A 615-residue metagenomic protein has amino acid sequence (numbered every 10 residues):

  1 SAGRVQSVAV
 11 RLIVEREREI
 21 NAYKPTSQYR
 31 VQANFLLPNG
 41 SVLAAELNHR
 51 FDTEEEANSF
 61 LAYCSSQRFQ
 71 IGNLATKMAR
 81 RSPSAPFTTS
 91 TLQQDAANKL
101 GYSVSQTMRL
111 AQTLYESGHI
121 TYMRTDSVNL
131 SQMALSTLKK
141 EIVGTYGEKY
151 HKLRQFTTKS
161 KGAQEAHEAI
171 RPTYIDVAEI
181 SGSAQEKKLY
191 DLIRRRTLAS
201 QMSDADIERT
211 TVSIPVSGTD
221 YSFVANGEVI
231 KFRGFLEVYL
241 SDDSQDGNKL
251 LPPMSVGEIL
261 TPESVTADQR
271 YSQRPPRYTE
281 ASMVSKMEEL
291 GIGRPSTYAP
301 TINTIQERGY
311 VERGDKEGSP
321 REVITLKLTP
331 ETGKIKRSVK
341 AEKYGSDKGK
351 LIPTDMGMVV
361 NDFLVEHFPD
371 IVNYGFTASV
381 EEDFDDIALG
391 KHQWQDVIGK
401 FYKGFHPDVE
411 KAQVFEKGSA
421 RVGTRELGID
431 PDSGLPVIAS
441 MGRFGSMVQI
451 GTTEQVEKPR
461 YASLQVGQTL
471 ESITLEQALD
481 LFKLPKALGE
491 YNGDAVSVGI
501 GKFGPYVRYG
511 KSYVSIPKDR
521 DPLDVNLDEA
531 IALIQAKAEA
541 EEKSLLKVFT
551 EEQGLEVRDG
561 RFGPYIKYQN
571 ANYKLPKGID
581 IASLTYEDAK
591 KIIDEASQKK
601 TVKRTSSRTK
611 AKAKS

Functional and structural regions predicted by a protein language model:
S1, E56-S59, G147, A281: Basic, tryptophan- and glycine-enriched interaction regions
S1-A33, T76-R80: C-terminal or mid-to-C-terminal helical accessory/interaction module adjacent to the motor/catalytic core
I20-A22, M123-S615: Basic, low-complexity terminal or inter-domain segments flanking catalytic cores
F51-P86, Q93, S255-E258, D268-Q269 (+2 more regions): Metal- or metallocofactor-binding catalytic centers and their adjacent structured scaffolds across diverse enzyme
I71-A75, S82-A96, T121-T125, R274-K286 (+1 more regions): Short acidic, hydrophobic short linear motifs in intrinsically disordered regions
Q93-D95, K99-Q106: A conserved hydrophobic secondary-structure block that centers on an alpha-helix together with its immediately flanking
S105-R109, Y298-T301: Glycine-rich phosphate/pyrophosphate-binding loops and their adjacent beta-strand/loop elements at enzyme active sites
